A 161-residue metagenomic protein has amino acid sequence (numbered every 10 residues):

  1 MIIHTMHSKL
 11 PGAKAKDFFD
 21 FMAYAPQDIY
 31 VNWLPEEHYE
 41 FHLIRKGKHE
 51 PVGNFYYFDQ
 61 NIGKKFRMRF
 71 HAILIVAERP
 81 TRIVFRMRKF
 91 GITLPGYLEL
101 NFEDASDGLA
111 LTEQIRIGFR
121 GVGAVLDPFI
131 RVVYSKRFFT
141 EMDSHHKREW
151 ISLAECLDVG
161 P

Functional and structural regions predicted by a protein language model:
M1-H49: Hydrophobic ligand-binding cavity/cleft-lining segments
I3-T5, R67-H71, T93-L98: Short, surface-exposed coil-to-beta transition loops
H7-P11, I73, N101: Generic structural detector for well-ordered beta-strands
A13-A15, A105-D107, D158-V159: Secondary-structure boundary elements
K14-D17, F21, F138-H145, E149: Short amphipathic alpha-helical segments
F18-M22, L74, F85, L111-E113 (+1 more regions): Hydrophobic pocket/interface hotspot
F41-G91, S144, R148, E155-G160: Glycine-rich portal/gate segments that line the openings of hydrophobic small-molecule binding cavities
R86-S144: Beta-strand/loop substructures that line and gate deep hydrophobic ligand-binding cavities in soluble
